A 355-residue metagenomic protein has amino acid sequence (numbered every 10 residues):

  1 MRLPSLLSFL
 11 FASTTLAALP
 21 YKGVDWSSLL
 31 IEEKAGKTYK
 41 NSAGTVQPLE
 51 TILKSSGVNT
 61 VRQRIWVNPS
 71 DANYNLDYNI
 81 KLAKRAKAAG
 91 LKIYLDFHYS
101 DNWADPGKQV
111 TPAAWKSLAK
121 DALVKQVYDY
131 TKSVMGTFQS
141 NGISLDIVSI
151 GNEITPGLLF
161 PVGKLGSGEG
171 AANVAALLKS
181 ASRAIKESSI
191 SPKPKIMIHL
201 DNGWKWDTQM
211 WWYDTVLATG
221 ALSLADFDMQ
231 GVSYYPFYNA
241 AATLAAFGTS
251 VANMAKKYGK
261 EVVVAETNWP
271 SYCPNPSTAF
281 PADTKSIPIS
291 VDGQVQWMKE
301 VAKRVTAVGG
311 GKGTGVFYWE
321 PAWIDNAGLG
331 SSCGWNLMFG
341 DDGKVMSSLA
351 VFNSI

Functional and structural regions predicted by a protein language model:
M1-A18: Fungal secretory targeting signals
L19-K92, H98-V127, G231, F237: N-terminal substrate-binding region of glycoside hydrolase catalytic domains
V24, L53, D96, V148 (+4 more regions): Conserved, mostly hydrophobic/aromatic
W26-L29, W66-N68, H98-S100, I150-T155 (+4 more regions): Active-site beta-loop-alpha junctions enriched in small/polar residues
K34-K40, G44-T45, N253, Y272-I355: Aromatic-rich peripheral "rim/lid" segments of glycoside hydrolase catalytic domains that contact and position glycan
G36-K54, N79, V127-T137, W206-G220 (+1 more regions): Short, acidic/polar
L49-E50, E187, K193-K195, M210-D283 (+1 more regions): Glycoside hydrolase catalytic-domain groove-lining segments
L76-D77, D105-L217, A225, A240-T249 (+1 more regions): Active-site cleft segment of glycoside hydrolase catalytic domains centered on the general acid/base Glu
